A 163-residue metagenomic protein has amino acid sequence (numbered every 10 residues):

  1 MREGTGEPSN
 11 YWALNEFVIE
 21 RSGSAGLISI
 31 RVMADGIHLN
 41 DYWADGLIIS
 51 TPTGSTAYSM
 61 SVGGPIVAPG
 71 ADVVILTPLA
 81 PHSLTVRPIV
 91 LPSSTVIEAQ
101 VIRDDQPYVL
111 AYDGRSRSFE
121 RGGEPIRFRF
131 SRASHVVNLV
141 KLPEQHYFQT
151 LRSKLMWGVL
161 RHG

Functional and structural regions predicted by a protein language model:
M1-L47, T56-G163: Catalytic phosphate-donor-binding core of small-molecule kinases
T53: Oxyanion-binding "anion nests"
